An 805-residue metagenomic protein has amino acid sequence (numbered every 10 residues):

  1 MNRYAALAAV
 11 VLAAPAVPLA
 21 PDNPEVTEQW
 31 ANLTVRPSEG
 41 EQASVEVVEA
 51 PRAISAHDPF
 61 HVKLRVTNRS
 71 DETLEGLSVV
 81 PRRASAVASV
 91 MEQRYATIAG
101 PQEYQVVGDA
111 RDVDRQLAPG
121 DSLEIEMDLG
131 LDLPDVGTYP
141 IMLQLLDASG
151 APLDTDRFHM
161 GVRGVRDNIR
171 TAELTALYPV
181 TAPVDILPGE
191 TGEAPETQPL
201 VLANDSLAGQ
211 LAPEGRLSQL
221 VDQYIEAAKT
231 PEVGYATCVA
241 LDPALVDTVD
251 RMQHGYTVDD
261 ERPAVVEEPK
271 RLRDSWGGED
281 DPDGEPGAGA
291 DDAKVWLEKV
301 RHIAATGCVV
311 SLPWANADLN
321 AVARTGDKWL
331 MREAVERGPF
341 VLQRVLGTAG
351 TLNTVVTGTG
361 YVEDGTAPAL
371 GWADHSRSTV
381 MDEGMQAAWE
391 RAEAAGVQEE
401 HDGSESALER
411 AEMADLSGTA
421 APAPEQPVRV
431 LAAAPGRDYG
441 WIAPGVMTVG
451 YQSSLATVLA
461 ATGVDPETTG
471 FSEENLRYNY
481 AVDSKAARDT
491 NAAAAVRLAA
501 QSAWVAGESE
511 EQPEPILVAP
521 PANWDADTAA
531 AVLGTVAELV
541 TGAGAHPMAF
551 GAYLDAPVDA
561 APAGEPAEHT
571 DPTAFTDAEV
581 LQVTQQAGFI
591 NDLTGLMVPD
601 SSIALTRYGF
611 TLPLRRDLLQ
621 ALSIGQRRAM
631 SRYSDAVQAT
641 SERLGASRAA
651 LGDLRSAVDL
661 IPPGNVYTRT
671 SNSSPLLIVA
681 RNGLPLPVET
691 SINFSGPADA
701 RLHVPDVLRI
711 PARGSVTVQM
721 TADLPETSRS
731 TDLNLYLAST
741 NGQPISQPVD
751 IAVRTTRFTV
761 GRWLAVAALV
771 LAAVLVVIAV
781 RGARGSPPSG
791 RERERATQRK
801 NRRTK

Functional and structural regions predicted by a protein language model:
M1-D22, A768-G782: Secretory targeting and sorting signals
S44-V79, T668-L677: Contiguous beta-strand segments within globular domains
R83-E103, G696-D706, T740-P744: Short aromatic-acidic-glycine turn motif
I98-P134, L702-T727, D732: Intrinsically disordered, low-complexity Pro/Gly/Ser/Thr-rich segments with frequent PxxP/GP/PP motifs and embedded
L133-N168, E726-P787: Terminal connector regions
R157-R301: Active-site beta->alpha N-cap acidic-glycine motif
G215, E336-G350, G360-H375, G384-D659 (+1 more regions): Catalytic grooves of carbohydrate-active enzymes
S601-G761: Membrane-proximal extracellular "stem/stalk" segments of glycoproteins immediately N-terminal to a transmembrane helix
